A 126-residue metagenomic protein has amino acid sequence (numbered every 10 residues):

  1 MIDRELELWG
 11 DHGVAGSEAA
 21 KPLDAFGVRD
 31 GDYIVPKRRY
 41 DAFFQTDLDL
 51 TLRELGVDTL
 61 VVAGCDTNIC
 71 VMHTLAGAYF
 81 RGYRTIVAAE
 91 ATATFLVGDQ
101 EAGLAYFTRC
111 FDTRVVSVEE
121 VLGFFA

Functional and structural regions predicted by a protein language model:
I2-A126: Active-site-adjacent betaalpha module
